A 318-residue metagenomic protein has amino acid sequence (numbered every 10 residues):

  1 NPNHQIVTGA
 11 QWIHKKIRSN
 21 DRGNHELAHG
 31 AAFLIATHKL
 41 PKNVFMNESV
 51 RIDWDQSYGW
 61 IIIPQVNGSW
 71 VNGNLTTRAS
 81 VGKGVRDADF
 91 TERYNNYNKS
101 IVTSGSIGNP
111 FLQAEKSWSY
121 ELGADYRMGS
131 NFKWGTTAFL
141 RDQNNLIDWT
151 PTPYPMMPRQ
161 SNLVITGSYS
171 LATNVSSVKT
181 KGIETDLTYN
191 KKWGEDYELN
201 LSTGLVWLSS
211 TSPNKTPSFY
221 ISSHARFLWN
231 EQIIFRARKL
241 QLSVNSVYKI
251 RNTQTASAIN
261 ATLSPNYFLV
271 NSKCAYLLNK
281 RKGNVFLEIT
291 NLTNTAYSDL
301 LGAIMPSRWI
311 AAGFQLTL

Functional and structural regions predicted by a protein language model:
N1-P2, L34-H38, V66-W70, L122-Y126 (+6 more regions): Residues on the lipid-exposed face of transmembrane beta-strands in outer-membrane beta-barrel proteins
N1-W60, P64-V71, G182-K192, Y197-G204: Face-selective signature of the C-terminal outer-membrane beta-barrel domain
P2-N3, V7, K39-N43, G135-D142 (+3 more regions): Gram-negative outer-membrane beta-barrel transporters
W12-R18, V50-Q56, W70-N72, V81-D87 (+9 more regions): Transmembrane beta-strands of outer-membrane beta-barrel pores
R18-H25, Y58-P64, T91-N96, T103-G105 (+4 more regions): Outer-membrane beta-barrel translocator domains and adjoining extracellular loop/strand segments of Gram-negative
E26-G30, W60-I62, K116-Y120, L140 (+5 more regions): Residues that define the transmembrane beta-barrel architecture of outer-membrane proteins
T76, K83-Q143, P153-Y154, Q160-K192 (+1 more regions): Outer-membrane beta-barrel signature, preferentially recognizing the C-terminal barrel domain of Gram-negative
N144, Y248-T255, L263-P265, S272-L318: C-terminal beta-signal and adjacent terminal beta-strands/loops of Gram-negative outer-membrane beta-barrel proteins
